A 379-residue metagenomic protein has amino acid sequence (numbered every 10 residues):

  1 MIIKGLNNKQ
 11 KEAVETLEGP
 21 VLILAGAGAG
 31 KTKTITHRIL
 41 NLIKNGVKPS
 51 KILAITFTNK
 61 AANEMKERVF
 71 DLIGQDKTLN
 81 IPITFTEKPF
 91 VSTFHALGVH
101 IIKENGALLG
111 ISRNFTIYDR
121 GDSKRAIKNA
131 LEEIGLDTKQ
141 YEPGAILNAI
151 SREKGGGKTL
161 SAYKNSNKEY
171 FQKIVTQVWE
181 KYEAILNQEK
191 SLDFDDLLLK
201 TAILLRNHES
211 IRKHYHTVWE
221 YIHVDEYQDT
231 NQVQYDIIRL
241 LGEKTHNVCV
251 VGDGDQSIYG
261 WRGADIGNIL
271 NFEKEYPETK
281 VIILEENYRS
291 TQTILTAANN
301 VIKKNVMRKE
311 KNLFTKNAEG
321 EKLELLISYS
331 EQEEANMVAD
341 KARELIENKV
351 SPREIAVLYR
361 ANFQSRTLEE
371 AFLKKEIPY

Functional and structural regions predicted by a protein language model:
M1-R113, I117, K213, G267 (+1 more regions): P-loop NTPase Walker
K4-E15, G19-I23, L53, A61-A62 (+4 more regions): Conserved helicase NTPase motor core
Q10, G28, T58, T93 (+6 more regions): Residue-level signature of catalytic and energy-coupling elements of molecular machines, predominantly ATP/GTP-dependent
A13, I35-L42, L53-F57, A61 (+12 more regions): Structural preference for long, well-ordered alpha-helical segments in enzyme cores
T16-L17, F85-K88, G106-D196, W219 (+4 more regions): ATP-hydrolysis module of ASCE/P-loop NTPase motor domains, specifically the Walker B Asp-Glu catalytic pair
G19, V47-K51, F85-E87, K244-N247 (+5 more regions): Short glycine-/polar-rich loops that comprise or flank the Walker A/P-loop and associated switch/sensor motifs
A29-I35, P277-K280, E285-P378: Helicase P-loop NTPase motor core
